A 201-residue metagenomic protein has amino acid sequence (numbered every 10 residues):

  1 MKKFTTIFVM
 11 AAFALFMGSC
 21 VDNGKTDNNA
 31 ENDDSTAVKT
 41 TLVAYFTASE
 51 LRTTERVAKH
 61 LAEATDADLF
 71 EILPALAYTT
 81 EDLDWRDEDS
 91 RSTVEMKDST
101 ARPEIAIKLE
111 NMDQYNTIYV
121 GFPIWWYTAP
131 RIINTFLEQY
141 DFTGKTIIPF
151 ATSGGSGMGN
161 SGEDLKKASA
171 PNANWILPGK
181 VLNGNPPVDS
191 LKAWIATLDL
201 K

Functional and structural regions predicted by a protein language model:
M1-F8: Bacterial N-terminal signal peptides that target proteins for export
A11-A12: Repetitive helical segments and hydrophobic/amphipathic motifs
F16-S19: C-terminal motif of bacterial Sec signal peptides marking the signal peptidase cleavage site
V21-T117, Y127-A129, D189-K192, A196-K201: N-terminal beta1-alpha1-beta2 submodule of the flavodoxin-like/Rossmannoid cofactor-binding fold
F46-A48, I72-A75, G121-I124, F150-G154 (+1 more regions): Active-site-proximal beta-strand/loop segments in catalytic clefts of secreted hydrolases
L69, N172-V181: Short beta-strand elements in bilobed, periplasmic/extracellular small-molecule ligand-binding domains
R86-P171: Helix-loop-strand module that forms the ligand-binding subsite of alpha/beta enzymes
G184-P187: Short, conserved secondary-structure transition motifs
